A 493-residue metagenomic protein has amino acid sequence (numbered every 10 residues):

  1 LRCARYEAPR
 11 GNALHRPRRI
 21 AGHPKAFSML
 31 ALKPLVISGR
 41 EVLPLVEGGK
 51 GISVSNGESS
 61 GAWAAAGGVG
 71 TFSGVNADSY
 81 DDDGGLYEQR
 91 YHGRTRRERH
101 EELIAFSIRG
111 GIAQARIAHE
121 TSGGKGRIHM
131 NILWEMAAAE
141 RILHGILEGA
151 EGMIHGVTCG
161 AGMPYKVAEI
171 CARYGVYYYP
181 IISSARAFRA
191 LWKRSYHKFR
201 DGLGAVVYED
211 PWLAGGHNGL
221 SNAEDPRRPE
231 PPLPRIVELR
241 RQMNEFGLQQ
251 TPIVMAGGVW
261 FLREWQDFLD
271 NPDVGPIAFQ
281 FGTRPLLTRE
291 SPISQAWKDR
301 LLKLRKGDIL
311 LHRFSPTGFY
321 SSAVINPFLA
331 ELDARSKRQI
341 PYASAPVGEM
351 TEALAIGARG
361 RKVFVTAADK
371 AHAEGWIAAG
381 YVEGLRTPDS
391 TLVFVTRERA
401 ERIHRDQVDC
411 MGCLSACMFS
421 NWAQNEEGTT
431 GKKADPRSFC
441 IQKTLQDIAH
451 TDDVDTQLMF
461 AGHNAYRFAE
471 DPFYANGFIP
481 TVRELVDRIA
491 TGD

Functional and structural regions predicted by a protein language model:
R16, G22-Q249, E427-K432, R437-D493: Active-site entrance/lid segments in N-terminal catalytic domains of soluble metabolic enzymes
V46, L213-L233, R240-Q250, L262-D493: Conserved active-site-proximal phosphate/metal-binding subdomains
V254-F261: A short glycine-centered flexible hinge/capping loop motif at secondary-structure junctions
